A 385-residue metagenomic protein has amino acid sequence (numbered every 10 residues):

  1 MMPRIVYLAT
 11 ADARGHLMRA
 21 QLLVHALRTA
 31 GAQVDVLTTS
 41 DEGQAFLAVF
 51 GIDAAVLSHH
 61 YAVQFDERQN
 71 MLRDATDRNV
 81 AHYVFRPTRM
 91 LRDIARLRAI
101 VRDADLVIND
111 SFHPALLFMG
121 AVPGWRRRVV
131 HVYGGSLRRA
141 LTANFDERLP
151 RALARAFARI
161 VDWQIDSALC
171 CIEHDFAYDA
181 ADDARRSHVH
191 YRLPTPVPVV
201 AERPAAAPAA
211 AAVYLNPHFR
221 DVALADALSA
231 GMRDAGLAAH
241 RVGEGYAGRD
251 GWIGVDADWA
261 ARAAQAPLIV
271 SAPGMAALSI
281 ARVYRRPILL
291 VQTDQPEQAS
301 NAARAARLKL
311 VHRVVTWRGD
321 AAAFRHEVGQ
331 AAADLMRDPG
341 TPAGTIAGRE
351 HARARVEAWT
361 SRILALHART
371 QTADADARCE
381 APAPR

Functional and structural regions predicted by a protein language model:
L8-A9, V132-G135, P150-R151, H174-Y178 (+3 more regions): Active-site donor-nucleotide binding/catalytic segment of nucleotide-sugar enzymes
A9-Q21, D221-V222: A short, glycine/small-residue-rich beta-strand->loop->alpha-helix junction that serves as a flexible
A11, A30, D35-H82, V315: Conserved nucleotide-sugar phosphate-binding/catalytic loop shared by glycosyltransferases and other
M71-A115: Conserved nucleotide-sugar donor-binding subdomain of glycosyltransferases
W125-Y191: Active-site-proximal region of nucleotide-activated glycan assembly enzymes, centered on histidine/acidic-rich loops
E244-Y284: Donor nucleotide-activated moiety binding/catalytic core segment of transferases that use nucleotide-activated donors
A277-L278, R282-M336: Catalytic binding pocket for nucleotide-activated donors in carbohydrate/polymer assembly enzymes
R325-R385: C-terminal amphipathic helix plus adjacent low-complexity, charged tail appended to glycosyltransferase catalytic
